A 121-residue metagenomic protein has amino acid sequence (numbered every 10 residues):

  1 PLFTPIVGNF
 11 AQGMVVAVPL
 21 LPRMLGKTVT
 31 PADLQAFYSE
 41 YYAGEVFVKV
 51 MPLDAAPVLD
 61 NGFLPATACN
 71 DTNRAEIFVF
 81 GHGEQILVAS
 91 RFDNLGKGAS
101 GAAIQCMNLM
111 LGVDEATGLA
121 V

Functional and structural regions predicted by a protein language model:
P1-V88: C-terminal substrate-binding/catalytic lobe of Rossmann-fold NAD(P)-dependent oxidoreductases
R74-V121: NAD(P)-dependent Rossmann-like dehydrogenase/reductase catalytic/cofactor-binding core
